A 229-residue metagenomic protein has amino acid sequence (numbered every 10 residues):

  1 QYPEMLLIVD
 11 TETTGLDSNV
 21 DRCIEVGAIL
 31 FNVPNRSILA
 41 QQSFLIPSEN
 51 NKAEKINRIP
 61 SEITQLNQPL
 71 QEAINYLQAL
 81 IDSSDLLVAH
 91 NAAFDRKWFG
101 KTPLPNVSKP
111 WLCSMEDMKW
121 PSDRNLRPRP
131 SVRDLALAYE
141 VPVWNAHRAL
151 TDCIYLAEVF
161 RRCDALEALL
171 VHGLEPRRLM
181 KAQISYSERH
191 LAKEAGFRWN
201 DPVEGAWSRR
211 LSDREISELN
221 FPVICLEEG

Functional and structural regions predicted by a protein language model:
Q1, V159-G229: Acidic two-metal-ion nuclease catalytic site recognized across multiple nuclease folds, prominently DnaQ/RNase D-T
Q1-P110, N125, R129-H147: Conserved non-catalytic scaffold segment of RNase H-like nuclease domains
A73, Y155-L156, L211: Short Asp/Glu-rich motifs
T102, W120, A138, V159-L166: Active-site catalytic microenvironments for nucleophilic, acid-base chemistry
N106-W120: Conserved beta-strand -> loop -> alpha-helix junction used to position metal-binding or nucleic-acid-contacting
R148-R161: Acidic, divalent-metal-coordinating active-site segment for phosphoryl/phosphodiester hydrolysis, typified by short
